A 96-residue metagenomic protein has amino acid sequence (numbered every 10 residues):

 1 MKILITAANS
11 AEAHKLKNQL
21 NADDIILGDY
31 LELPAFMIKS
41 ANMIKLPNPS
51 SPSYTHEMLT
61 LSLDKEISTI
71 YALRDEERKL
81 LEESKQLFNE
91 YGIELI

Functional and structural regions predicted by a protein language model:
M1-I96: ATP-binding N-terminal substructure of ATP-dependent carboxylate-amine bond-forming enzymes
